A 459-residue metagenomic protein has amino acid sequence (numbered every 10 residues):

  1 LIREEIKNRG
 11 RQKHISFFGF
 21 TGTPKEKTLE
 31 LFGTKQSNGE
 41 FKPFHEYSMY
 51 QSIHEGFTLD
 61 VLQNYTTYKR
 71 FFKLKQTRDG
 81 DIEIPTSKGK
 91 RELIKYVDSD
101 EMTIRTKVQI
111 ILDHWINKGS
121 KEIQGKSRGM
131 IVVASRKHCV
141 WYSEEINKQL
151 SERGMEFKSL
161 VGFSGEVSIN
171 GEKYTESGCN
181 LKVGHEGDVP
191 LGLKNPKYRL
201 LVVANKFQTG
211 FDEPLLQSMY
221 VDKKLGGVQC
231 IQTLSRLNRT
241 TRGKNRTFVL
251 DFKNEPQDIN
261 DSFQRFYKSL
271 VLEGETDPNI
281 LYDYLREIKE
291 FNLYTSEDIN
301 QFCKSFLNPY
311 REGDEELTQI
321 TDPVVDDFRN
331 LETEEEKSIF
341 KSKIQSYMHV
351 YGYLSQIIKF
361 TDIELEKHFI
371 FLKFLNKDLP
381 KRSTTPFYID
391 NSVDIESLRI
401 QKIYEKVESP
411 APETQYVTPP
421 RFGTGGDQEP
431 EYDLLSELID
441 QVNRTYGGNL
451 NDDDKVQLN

Functional and structural regions predicted by a protein language model:
I2-T28, G56: Conserved helicase ATPase motor motifs in RecA-like P-loop NTPase domains
Q12-S16, F44, E55-V61, K126-S127 (+4 more regions): Short glycine-/polar-rich loops that comprise or flank the Walker A/P-loop and associated switch/sensor motifs
G22-K27, T67-F71, R136-H138, G165-S168 (+4 more regions): Conserved nucleotide-binding/hydrolysis micro-motifs of P-loop NTPases
K27-K126, S143: Interdomain helical connector at the RecA1-RecA2 junction of SF1/SF2 helicase-like NTPases
L31, L200-V203, F207-Q232, T247-D251: A short beta-strand element within the Helicase C-terminal
I94-V203, K455: Conserved C-terminal RecA-like helicase domain
D113-E122, A134, V140-S164, Q257 (+2 more regions): Catalytic cores and motor modules of nucleic-acid processing enzymes
C230, R236-Y267: Conserved segment of the helicase C-terminal RecA-like domain
